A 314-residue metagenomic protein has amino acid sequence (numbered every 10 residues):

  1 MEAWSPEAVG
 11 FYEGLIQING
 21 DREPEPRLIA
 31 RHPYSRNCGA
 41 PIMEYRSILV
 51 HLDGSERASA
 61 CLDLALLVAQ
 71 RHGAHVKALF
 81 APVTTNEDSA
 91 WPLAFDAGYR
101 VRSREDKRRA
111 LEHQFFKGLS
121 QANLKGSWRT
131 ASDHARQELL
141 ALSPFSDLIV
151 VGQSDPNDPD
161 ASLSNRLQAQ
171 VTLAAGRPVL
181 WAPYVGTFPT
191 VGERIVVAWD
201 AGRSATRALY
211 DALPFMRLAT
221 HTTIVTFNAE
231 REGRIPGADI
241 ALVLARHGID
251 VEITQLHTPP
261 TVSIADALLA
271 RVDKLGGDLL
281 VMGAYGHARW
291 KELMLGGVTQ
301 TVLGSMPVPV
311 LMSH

Functional and structural regions predicted by a protein language model:
V9-G14, N19-N37, P41, A58 (+4 more regions): Gly/Ser-rich helix-loop-strand patches that form or flank binding pockets for ribonucleotide-derived cofactors
L28, P33-D96, A174-R177, G186-T187 (+2 more regions): Small/aliphatic-rich secondary-structure junction motif
A97-A110: A short acidic, glycine-rich active-site loop that binds or catalyzes chemistry on phosphate/adenosine moieties
S120-S127, H247-E252: A short helix-to-beta-strand connector/capping loop
T130-Q137, P259-I264: Charged docking surfaces used in two-component/phosphorelay signaling
V262-K274: A short, acidic, amphipathic alpha-helical segment used as a generic capping/interface helix at domain edges
